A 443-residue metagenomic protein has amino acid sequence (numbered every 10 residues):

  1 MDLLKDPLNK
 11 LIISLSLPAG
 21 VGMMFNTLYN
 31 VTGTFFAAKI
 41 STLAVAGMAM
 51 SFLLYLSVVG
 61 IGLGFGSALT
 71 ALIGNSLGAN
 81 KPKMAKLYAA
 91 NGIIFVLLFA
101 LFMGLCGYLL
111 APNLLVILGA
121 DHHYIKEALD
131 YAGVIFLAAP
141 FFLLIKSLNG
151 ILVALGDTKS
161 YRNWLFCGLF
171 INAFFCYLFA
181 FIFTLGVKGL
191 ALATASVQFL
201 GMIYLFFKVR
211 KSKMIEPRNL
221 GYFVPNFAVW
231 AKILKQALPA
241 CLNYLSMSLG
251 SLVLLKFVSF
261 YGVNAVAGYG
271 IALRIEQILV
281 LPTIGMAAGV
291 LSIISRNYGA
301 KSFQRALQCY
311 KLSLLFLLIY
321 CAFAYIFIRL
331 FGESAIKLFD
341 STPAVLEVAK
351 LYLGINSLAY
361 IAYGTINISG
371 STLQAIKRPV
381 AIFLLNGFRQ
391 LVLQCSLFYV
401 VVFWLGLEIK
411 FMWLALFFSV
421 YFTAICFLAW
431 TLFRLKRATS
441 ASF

Functional and structural regions predicted by a protein language model:
M1-A19, I73-P140, A180-L238, I294-A359 (+1 more regions): Short alpha-helical transmembrane segments in multi-pass integral membrane proteins
K10, F25-N26, G62-L63, M103 (+7 more regions): Alpha-helical transmembrane segments of multi-pass membrane transport proteins
S14-G33, V134, I145, G168 (+5 more regions): Transmembrane helical elements of multi-pass membrane transporters/channels
A19, M23, T34-F35, F52 (+17 more regions): Transmembrane alpha-helix boundary and packing residues in multipass membrane permease domains and related
M24, L28-A46, L115-H122, L178-L185 (+5 more regions): Helix-terminus/linker motif at the lipid-water interface of multi-pass membrane proteins
F36-L56, Y88, H122-E127, V187-K188 (+5 more regions): Interfacial/gating helices of multi-pass transporter permease domains
V45-L105, F142-Y161, G268-I326, L330 (+1 more regions): Small-residue-rich hydrophobic transmembrane alpha-helices
G66, V134-V153, Y161-N172, L190-L205 (+5 more regions): Short runs within selected transmembrane alpha-helices of multi-pass transporters and secretion channels
